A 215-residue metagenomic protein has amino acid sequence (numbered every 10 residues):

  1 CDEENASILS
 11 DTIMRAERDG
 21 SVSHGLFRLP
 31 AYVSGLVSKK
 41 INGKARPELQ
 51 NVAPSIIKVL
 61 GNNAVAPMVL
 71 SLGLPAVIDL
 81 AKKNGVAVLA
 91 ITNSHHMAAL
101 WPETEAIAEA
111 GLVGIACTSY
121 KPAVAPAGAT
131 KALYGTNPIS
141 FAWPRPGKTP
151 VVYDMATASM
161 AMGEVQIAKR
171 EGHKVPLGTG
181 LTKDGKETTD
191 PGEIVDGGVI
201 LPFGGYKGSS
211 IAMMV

Functional and structural regions predicted by a protein language model:
C1-L9, R15, V22-K40, I167-K169 (+2 more regions): Acidic, glycine/proline-rich low-complexity segments that act as flexible tails and inter-domain linkers
N5-L9, G25-R28, Y32, V69-V77 (+6 more regions): General structural feature for long, well-ordered alpha-helical segments within catalytic domains of soluble enzymes
H24-I78: Active-site cofactor/substrate anionic-group-binding motifs, chiefly glycine- and Lys/Arg-rich phosphate-binding loops
P54-I56, V86, G198-I200: Short, solvent-exposed beta-strand edge segments and adjacent coil->beta transition regions
I57-P146: A generic, well-ordered mixed alpha/beta core segment in the N-terminal half of proteins
A123-E193: Phosphate/diphosphate-binding glycine-rich loops and adjacent basic-rich segments that engage nucleotide
G197-V215: Internal helical hairpin/lid segments
